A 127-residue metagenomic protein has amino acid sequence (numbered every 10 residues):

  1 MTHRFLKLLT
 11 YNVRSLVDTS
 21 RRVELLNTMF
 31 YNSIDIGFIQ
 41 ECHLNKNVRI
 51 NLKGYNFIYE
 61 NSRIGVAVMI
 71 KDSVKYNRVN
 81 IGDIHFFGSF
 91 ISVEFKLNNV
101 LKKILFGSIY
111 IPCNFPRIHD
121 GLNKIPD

Functional and structural regions predicted by a protein language model:
M1-D127: A shared catalytic/ligand-binding motif for oxyanion handling
